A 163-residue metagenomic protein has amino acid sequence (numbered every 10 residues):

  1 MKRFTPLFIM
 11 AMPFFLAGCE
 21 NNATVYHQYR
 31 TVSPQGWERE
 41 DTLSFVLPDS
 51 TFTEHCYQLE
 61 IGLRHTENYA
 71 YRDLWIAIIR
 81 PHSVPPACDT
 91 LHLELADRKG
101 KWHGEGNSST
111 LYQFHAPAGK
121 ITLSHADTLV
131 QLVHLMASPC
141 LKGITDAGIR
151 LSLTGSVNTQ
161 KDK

Functional and structural regions predicted by a protein language model:
M1-F8: Bacterial N-terminal signal peptides that target proteins for export
F15-G18: C-terminal motif of bacterial Sec signal peptides marking the signal peptidase cleavage site
E20-A23: Bacterial signal peptide processing site
R39-Y71: Post-signal-peptide N-terminal segment of Sec-exported extracytoplasmic proteins
G62-H65, Q131-S138: Short beta-strand-plus-loop segments that form exposed binding edges in beta-rich domains
A77-P81, A137-K163: Exposed low-complexity, polar/acidic, P/S/T/G-rich flexible segments that act as propeptides, protease-susceptible
L91-T122: An anionic, turn-rich surface loop/hairpin at beta-sheet edges that serves as a generic interaction/coordination patch
